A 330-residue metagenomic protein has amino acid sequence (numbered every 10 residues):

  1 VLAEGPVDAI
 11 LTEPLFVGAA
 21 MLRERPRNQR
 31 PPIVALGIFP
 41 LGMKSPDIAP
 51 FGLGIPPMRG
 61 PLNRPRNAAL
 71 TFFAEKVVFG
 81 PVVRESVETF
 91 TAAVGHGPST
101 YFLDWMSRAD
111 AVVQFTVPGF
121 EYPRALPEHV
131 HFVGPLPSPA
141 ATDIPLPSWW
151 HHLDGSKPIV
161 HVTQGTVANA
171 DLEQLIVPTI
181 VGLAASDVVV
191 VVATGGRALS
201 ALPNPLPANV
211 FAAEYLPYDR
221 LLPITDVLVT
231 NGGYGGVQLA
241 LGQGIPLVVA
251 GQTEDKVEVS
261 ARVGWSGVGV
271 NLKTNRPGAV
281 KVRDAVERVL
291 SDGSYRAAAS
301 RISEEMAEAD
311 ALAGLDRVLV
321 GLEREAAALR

Functional and structural regions predicted by a protein language model:
V1-M21, R66-L103, R108: Conserved nucleotide-sugar donor-binding subdomain of glycosyltransferases
V1-R66, G119-F120: Conserved nucleotide-sugar donor-interacting segment of glycosyltransferase catalytic cores, predominantly GT-B
I10, E214-R262: A donor-sugar binding/catalytic signature common to diverse glycosyltransferases and related nucleotide-sugar
P26-I33, A109, V188, I245: A short helix->loop->beta-strand "cap" motif at the edges of active sites that frequently abuts
G37, G232, V249-T253, N271-R276: Short beta->alpha connector loops at strand-helix junctions that form conserved, small/polar/Pro-enriched
F115-V227: Donor-nucleotide binding loops and adjacent catalytic segments primarily of GT-B fold Leloir glycosyltransferases
E254-A285, A297: Change "using UDP/GDP/dTDP sugars" to "using nucleotide sugars
A279-R330: C-terminal amphipathic helix plus adjacent low-complexity, charged tail appended to glycosyltransferase catalytic
